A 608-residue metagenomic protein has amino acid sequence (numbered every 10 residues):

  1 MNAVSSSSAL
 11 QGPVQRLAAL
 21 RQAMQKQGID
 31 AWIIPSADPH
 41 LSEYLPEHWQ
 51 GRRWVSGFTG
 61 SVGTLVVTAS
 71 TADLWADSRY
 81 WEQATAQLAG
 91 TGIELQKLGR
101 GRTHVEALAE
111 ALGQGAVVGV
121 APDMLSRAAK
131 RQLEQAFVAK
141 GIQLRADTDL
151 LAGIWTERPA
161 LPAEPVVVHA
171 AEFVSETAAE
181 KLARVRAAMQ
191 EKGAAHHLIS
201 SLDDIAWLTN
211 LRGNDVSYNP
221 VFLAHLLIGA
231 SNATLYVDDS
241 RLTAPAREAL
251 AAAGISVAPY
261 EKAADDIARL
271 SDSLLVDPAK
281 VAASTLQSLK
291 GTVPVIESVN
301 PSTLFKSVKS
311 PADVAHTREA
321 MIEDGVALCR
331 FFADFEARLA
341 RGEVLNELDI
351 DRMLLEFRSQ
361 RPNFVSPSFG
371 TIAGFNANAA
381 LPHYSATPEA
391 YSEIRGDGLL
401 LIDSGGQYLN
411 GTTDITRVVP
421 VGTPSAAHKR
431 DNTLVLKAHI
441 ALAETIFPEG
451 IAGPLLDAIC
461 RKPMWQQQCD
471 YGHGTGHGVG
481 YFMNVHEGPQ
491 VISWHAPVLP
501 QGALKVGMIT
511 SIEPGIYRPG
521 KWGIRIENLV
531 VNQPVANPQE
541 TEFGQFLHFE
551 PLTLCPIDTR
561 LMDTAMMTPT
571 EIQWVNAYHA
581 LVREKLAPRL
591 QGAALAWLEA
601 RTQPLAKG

Functional and structural regions predicted by a protein language model:
M1-G608: Active-site neighborhoods and metal-handling regions in enzymes and metal-associated proteins
